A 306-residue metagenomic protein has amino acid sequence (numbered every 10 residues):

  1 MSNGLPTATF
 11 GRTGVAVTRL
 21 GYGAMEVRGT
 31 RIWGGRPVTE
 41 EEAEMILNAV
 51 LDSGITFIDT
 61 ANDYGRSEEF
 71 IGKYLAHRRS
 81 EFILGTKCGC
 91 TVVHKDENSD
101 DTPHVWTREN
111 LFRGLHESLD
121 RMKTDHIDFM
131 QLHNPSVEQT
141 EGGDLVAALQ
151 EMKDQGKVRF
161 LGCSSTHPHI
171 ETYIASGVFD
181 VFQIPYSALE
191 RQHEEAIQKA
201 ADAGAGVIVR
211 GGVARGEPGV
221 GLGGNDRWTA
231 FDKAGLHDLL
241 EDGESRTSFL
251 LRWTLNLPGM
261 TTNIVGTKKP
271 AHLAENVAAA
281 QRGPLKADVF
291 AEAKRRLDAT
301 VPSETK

Functional and structural regions predicted by a protein language model:
M1-F82: N-terminal binding-site loop/beta-alpha segment at the start of enzyme catalytic domains that lines or forms
F10, L51, T56, E195-K306: Structured C-terminal cap/extension of enzyme domains
F10, Y22, V50, I58 (+10 more regions): Conserved, mostly hydrophobic/aromatic
V15-L20, S53-T56, R79-F82, T124-D128 (+4 more regions): Short, well-ordered coil/turn segments that N-cap beta-strands
M25-V27, A61-D63, K87-T91, L132-P135 (+4 more regions): Active-site beta-loop-alpha junctions enriched in small/polar residues
T30-R31, N48, H94-A188, E195 (+1 more regions): Glycine/proline-rich, positively charged, aromatic-decorated active-site loop/lid region on the catalytic face
E68-C88, V146-G156: Alpha-helix-loop-beta-strand connector modules within alpha/beta enzyme cores
E81-L84, F179-S187, G283-F290: Short hydrophobic/aromatic-enriched beta-strand-loop microsegments
